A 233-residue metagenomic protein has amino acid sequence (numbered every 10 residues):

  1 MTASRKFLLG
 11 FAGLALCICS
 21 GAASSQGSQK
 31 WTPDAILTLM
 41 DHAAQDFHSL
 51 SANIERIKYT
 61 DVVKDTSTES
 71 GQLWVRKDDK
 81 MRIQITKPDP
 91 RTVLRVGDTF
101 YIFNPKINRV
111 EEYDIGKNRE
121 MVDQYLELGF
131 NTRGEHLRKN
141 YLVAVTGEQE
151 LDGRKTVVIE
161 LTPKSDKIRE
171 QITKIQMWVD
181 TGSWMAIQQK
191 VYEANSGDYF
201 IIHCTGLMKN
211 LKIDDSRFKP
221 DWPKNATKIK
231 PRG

Functional and structural regions predicted by a protein language model:
M1-F11: Bacterial N-terminal signal peptides that target proteins for export
L14, G21-S67, K80, W222-G233: N-terminal leader/targeting segments and the immediate start of mature chains
F47-S51, T68-S70, R76-D78, P88 (+6 more regions): Extracytoplasmic
S51-E55, Q72-W74, R82-Q84, Y101 (+3 more regions): Soluble periplasmic/extracytoplasmic beta-strand elements of cell-envelope proteins
R56-K58, K87, P163, E193: Short beta-strand segments enriched in hydrophobic/aromatic residues within well-folded beta-rich domains
T60-V62, R82, D89-T92, R109 (+3 more regions): Short beta-strands and strand-coil junctions in structured, solvent-facing domains, enriched
Q72-Y125, E193-F200: An acidic-aromatic
E111, L126, F130, G134-R232: Gly/Pro-enriched, hydrophobic low-complexity segments that function as extracytoplasmic propeptides/linkers
